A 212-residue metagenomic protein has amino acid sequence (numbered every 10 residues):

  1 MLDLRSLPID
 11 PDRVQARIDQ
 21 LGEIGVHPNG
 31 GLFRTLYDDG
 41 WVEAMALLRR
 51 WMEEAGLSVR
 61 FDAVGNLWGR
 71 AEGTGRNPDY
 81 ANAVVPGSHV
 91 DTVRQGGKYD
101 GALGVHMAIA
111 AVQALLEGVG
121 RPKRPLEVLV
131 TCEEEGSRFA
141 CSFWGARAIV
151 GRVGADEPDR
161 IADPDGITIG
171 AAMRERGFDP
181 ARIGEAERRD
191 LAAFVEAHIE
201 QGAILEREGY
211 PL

Functional and structural regions predicted by a protein language model:
L2-D38: N-terminal capping segment at the start of a domain
V26-E72: A non-catalytic alpha/beta surface segment that caps or lines the substrate-entry region of metallo-dependent hydrolase
M45, A83, G101-I109, F143-A146: Short alpha-helical patches at coil-to-helix transitions and adjacent helical residues in well-structured domains
A55, D79-V84, R121-L126, R189-A192: Short coil/turn connectors at secondary-structure junctions
A55, L67-L103: Catalytic-core environment of secreted peptidases
P86, G96-E135: Alpha-helical metal-binding/catalytic segments enriched in His/Glu/Asp
E133-L212: Midchain, well-structured core segments that form catalytic/ion-binding scaffolds
